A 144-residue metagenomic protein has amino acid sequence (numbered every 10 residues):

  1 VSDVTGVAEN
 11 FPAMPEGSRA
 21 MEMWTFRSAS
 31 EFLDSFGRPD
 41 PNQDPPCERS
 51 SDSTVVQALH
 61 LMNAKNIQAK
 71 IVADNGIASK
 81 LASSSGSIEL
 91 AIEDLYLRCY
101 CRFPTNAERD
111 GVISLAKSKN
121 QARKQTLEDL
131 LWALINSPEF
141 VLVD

Functional and structural regions predicted by a protein language model:
S2-T105, L134-D144: An acidic, gly/pro-interrupted, aromatic-rich
S84-S85, K119, R123: Short coil/turn helix-boundary motifs
D110-N120: Amphipathic alpha-helical segments that form the core helices of the histone-fold
L130: Globin-like tetrapyrrole-binding proteins
